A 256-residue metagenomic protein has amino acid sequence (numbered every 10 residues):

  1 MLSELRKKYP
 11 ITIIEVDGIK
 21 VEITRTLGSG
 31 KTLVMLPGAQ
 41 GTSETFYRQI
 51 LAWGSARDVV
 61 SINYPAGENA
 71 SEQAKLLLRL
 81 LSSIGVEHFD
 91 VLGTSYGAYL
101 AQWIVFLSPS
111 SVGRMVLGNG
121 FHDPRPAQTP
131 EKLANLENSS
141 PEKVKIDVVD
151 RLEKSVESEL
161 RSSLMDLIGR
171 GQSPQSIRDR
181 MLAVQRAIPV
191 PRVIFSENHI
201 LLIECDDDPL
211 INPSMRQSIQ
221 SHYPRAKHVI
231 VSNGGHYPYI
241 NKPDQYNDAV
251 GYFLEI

Functional and structural regions predicted by a protein language model:
T12-G67: Conserved HGGG/HGGXW glycine-rich cap/lid loop of the alpha/beta-hydrolase fold
T45-L51, D58-L92, D248: Active-site loop/oxyanion-hole signature of alpha/beta-hydrolase fold enzymes
G93, G97, A101: Gly/Ala-rich beta-loop-alpha elbow adjacent to hydrolase catalytic centers
Q102, F106-L107, G113-E142: Flexible "cap/lid" loop of the alpha/beta hydrolase fold
P126-Q128, E142-F195: Conserved alpha/beta-hydrolase catalytic His-Asp/Glu region
S196, L202-E204: Short beta-strand/loop motif that positions the catalytic acidic residue of the alpha/beta-hydrolase fold
D207-I211: Acidic catalytic loop of the alpha/beta-hydrolase fold
G234-N247: Catalytic histidine-centered segment of alpha/beta-hydrolase-like enzymes
